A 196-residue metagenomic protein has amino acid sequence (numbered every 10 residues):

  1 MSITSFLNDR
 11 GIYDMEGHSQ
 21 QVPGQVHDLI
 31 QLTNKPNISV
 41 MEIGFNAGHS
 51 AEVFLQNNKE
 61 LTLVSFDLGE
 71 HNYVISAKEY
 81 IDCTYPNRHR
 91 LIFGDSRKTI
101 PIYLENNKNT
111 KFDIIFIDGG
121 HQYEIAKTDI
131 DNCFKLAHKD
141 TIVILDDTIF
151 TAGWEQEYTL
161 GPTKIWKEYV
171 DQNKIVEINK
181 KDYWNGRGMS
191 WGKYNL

Functional and structural regions predicted by a protein language model:
M1-F116, G120-L196: A short alpha-helical cap/connector motif
